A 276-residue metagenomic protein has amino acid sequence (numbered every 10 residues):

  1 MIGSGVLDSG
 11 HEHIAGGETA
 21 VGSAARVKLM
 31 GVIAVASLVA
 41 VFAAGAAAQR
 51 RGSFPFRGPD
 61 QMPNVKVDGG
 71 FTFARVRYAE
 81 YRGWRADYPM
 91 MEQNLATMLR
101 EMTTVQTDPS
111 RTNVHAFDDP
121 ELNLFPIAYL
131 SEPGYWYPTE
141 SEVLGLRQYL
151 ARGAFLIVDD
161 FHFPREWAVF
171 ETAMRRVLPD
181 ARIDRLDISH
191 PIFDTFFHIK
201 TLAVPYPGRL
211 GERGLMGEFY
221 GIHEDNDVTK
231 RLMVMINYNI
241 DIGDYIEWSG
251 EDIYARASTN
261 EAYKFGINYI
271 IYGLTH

Functional and structural regions predicted by a protein language model:
M1-V27: N-terminal secretory signal peptides that target proteins for export/translocation
G31-V41: Bacterial N-terminal signal peptides
A47-I127, S131-G134, I222, D241-D244 (+1 more regions): Aromatic-Pro/Gly-enriched surface loop or interdomain linker that acts as a lid/target-recognition segment
S53-R57, R165-W248, S258, A262-Y263 (+1 more regions): An acidic, glycine-rich "communication" segment
G69-F71, N123-A128, A151-F155, A181 (+1 more regions): Loop/turn elements at helix/coil->beta-strand transitions in domains of secreted/extracellular proteins
F73, I127-W167: Short alpha-beta junction capping motif
Y78-R82, P133-Y137, L156, F161-E166 (+2 more regions): Solvent-exposed loop/turn segments at secondary-structure junctions within structured extracellular/periplasmic domains
E92-A96, V143, R147, W167-E171 (+1 more regions): Extracytoplasmic/secreted envelope proteins and their assembly/folding machinery, especially bacterial periplasmic
